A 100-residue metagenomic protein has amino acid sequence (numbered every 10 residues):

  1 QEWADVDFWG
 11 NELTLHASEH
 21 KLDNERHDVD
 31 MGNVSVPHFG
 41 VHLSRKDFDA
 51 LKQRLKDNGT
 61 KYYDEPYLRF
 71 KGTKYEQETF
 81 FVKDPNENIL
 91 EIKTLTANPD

Functional and structural regions predicted by a protein language model:
Q1-H20: Core segments of cupin and vicinal oxygen chelate
Q1-W3, R69-F70, T96: Conserved beta-strand edge residues that scaffold enzyme active sites
F8-G10, M31-V36: Short connector loops at helix/strand junctions that flank enzyme active sites, especially segments positioning acidic
K21, T96-P99: A short acidic/small-residue loop/turn micro-motif
N24-V29: Short beta-strand/turn micro-motifs at beta-sheet edges
V34, F39-P85: Vicinal oxygen chelate
